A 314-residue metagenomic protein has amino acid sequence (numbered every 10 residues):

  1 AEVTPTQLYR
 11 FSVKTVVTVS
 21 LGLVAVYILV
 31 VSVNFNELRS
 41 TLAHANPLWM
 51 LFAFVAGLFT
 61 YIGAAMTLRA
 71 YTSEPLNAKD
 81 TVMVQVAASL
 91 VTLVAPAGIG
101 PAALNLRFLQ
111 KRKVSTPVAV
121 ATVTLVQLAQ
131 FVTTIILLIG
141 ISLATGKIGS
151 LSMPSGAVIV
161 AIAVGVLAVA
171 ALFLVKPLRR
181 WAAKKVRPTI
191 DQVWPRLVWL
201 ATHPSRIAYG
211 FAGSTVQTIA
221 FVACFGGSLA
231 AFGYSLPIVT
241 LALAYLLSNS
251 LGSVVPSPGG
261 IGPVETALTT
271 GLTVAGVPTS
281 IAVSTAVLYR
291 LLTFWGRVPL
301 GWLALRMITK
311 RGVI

Functional and structural regions predicted by a protein language model:
A1-V86, A144-S253, T279-S284, L292-I314: Predominantly cytoplasmic-facing regulatory/coupling regions of multi-pass membrane proteins
A70-Y71, V86-L90, L104, F108-K111: Generic beta-strand or strand-like secondary-structure segments
K79-M83, A97, A102, K111-L128 (+1 more regions): Membrane-interface alpha-helices at helix entry/exit sites of multi-pass transporters
A88-P96, L229-A230, L246-E265: Transmembrane alpha-helix interface/packing and boundary motifs in multi-pass membrane proteins, characterized by
S89, L93-I99, Q127-I139: Mid-bilayer segments of alpha-helical transmembrane spans in multi-pass integral membrane proteins that mediate
G100-R112, G140, P258-V274, L303: Re-entrant/interfacial helical elements at transmembrane boundaries that shape and gate the permeation pathway
R107-F108, V120-V123, I135-I136, P258: Hydrophobic alpha-helical membrane segments of integral membrane proteins
